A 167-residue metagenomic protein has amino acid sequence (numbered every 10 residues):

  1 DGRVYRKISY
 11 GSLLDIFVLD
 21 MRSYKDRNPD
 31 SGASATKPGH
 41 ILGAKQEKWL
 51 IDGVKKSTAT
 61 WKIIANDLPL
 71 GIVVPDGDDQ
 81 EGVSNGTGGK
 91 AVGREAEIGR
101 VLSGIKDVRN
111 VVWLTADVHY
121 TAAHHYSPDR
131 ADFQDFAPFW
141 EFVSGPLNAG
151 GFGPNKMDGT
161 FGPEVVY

Functional and structural regions predicted by a protein language model:
D1-Y167: Long, structured stretches of catalytic cores involved in phosphate-ester chemistry, encompassing
